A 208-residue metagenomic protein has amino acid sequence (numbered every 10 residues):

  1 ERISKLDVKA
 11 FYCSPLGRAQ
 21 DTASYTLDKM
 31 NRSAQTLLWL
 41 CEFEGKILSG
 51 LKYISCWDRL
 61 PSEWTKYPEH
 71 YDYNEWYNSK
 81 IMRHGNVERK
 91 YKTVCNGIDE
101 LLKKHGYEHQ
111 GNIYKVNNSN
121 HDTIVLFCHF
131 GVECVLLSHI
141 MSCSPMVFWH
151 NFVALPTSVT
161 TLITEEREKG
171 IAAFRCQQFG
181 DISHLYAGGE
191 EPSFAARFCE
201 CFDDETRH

Functional and structural regions predicted by a protein language model:
E1-L38: Active-site-proximal alpha-helix that buttresses catalytic centers in soluble enzyme cores
R2, T22, T93, G97-L101 (+2 more regions): Amphipathic alpha-helical segments that form well-ordered structural scaffolds and often line/cohere around active
V8-P15, I113-Y114, T123-L126: Short glycine-rich phosphate-binding loop at a beta-alpha junction
M30-H105: Phosphate-handling substructures
F43-R59, E63, N112-T123, C134-H208: Acidic, low-complexity terminal tails and accessory targeting/binding regions of phosphate-metabolizing enzymes
D99-N118: Alpha/beta-hydrolase fold catalytic core
H129: Short, conserved phosphate/pyrophosphate- and ester-handling motifs at nucleotide-, phospho-/glycolipid
